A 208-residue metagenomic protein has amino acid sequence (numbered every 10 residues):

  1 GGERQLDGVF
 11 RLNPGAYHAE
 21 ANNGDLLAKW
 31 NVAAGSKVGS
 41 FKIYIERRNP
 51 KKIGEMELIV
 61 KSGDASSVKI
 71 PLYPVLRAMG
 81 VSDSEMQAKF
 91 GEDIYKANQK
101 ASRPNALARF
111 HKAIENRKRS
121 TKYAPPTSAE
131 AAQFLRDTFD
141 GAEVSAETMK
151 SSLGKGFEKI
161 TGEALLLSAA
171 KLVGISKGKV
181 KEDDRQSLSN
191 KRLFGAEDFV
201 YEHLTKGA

Functional and structural regions predicted by a protein language model:
G2-A208: N-terminal non-catalytic structural scaffold regions of very large proteins
